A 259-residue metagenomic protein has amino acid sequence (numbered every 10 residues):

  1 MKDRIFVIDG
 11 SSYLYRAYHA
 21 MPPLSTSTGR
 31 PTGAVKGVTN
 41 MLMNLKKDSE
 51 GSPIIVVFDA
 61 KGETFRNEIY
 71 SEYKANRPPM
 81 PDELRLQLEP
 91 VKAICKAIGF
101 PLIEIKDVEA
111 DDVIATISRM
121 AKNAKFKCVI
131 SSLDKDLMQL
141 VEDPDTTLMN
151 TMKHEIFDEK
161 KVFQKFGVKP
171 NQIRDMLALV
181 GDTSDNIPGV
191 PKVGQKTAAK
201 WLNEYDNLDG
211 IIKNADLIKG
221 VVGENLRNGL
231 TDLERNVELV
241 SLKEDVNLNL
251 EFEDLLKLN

Functional and structural regions predicted by a protein language model:
M1-P101, K153, F252: Domain-level signal for Mg2+-assisted phosphodiester chemistry and nucleotide/NA-binding surfaces in nucleic-acid
K2-D3, L24-S25, A75-L250: Extended two-metal-dependent nuclease catalytic cores across DNA- and RNA-processing enzymes
F252-N259: Short, intrinsically disordered, charge-balanced linker/junction segments flanking boundaries in proteins
